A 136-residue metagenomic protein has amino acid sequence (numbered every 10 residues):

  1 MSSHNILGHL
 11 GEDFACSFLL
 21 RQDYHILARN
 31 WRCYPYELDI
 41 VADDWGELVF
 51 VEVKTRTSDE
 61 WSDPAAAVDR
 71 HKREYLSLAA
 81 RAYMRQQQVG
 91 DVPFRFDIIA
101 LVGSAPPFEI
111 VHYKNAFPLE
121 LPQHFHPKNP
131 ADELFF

Functional and structural regions predicted by a protein language model:
M1-R29: Acidic-basic catalytic patches of nuclease active cores, encompassing PD-(D/E)XK and other metal-cofactor nuclease
S2, I6, L10, P35 (+3 more regions): Residues at secondary-structure transition points
A15, L19, L38-W61, V68 (+1 more regions): Conserved catalytic cores of phosphodiester-cleaving nucleases, focusing on short active-site segments
I26-A28, F50, F96: Hydrophobic residues on conserved beta-strands that form the core of alpha/beta folds
N30-R32, V41-A42, Q88: Short secondary-structure boundary/capping segments within folded domains
C33-Y36, P106: Short acidic/glycine-enriched loop/turn segments that link adjacent beta-strands
T55-S104: Catalytic cores of nucleic-acid endonucleases
Q86-F136: Domain-level recognition of nuclease-like catalytic cores that cleave nucleotide substrates
